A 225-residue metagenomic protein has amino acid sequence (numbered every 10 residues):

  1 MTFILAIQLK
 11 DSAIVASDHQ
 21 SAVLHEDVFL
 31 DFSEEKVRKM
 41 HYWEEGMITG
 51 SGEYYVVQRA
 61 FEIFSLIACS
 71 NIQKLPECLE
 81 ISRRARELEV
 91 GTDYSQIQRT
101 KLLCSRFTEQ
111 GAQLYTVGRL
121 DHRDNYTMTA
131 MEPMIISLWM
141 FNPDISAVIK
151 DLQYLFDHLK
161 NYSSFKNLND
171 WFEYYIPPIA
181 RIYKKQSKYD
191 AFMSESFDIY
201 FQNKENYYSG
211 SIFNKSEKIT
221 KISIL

Functional and structural regions predicted by a protein language model:
M1-L225: N-terminal nucleophile
